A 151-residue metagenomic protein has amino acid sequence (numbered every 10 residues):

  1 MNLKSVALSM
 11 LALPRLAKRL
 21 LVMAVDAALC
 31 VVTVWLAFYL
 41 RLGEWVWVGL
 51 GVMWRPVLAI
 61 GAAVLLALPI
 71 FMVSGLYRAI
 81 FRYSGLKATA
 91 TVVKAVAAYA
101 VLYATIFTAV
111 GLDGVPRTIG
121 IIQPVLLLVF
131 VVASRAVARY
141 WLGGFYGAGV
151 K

Functional and structural regions predicted by a protein language model:
M1-V150: Signature of alpha-helical transmembrane segments in polytopic membrane proteins
